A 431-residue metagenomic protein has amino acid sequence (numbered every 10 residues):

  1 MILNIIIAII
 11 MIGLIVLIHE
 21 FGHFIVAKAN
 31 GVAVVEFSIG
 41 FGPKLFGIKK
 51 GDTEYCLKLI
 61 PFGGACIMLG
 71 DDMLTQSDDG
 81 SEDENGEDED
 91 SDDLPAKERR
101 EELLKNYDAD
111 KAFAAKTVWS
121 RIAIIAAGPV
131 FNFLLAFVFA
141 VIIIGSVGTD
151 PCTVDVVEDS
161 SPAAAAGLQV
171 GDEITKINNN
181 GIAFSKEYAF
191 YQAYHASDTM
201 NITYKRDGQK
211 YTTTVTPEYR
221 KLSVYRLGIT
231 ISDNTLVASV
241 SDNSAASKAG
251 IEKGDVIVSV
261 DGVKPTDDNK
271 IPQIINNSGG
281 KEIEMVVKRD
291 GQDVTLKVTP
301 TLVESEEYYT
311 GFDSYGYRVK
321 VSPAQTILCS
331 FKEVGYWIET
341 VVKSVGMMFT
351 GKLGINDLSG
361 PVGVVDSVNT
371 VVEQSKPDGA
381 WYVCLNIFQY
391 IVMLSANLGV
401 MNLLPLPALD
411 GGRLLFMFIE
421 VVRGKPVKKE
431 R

Functional and structural regions predicted by a protein language model:
M1-N4, A8, K116-I125, N132 (+1 more regions): Residue-level signature of transmembrane alpha-helical entry/exit and packing/kink sites in multi-pass membrane
L3-E101, M401-R423: Small-residue-rich helix-interface/hinge motifs
N30-V35, V147-A164, Q169: Alpha-helical transmembrane signal-anchor/signal-peptide segments
G64, E89-D159: Internal alpha-helical transmembrane segments
D71-D78, E158-Y219: Juxtamembrane extramembrane loops of integral membrane proteins
L103-W119, V224-K248, V256, V263-L398 (+1 more regions): Functional transmembrane alpha-helices
I122-D155, Y188-S241, S247, E284-V286 (+2 more regions): PDZ/PDZ-like peptide-tail recognition elements
A163-S185, A246-N269, V334: Conserved PDZ fold ligand-binding element
